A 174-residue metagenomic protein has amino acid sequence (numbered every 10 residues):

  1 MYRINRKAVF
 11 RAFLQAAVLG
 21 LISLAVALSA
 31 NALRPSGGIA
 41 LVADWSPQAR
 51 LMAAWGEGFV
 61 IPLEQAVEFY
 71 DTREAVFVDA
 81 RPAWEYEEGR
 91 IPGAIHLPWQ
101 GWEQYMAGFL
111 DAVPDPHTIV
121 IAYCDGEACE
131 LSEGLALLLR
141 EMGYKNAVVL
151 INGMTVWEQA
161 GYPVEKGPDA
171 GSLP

Functional and structural regions predicted by a protein language model:
Y2-V76, A83-E88, A170-P174: Flexible, polar/low-complexity N-terminal or interdomain linker segments that lie immediately upstream of folded
G58, P98, E127-L131: Extracytoplasmic/periplasmic, Sec-exported soluble proteins
V60-L63, E103-A107: Structural motif corresponding to alpha-helix initiation and N-cap regions
E68-Y105, A112-C124: Mid-length scaffold segments of soluble, non-membrane domains
G108-W157: Catalytic cysteine-centered active loop of the rhodanese-like fold, especially the PTP/DSP P-loop
D111, G161-E165: Short low-complexity, flexible loop/linker segments enriched in glycine and/or proline with clustered acidic
T155-A160, P168-D169, L173-P174: Soluble catalytic domains of enzymes that build or remodel membrane lipids, polysaccharides, and related
